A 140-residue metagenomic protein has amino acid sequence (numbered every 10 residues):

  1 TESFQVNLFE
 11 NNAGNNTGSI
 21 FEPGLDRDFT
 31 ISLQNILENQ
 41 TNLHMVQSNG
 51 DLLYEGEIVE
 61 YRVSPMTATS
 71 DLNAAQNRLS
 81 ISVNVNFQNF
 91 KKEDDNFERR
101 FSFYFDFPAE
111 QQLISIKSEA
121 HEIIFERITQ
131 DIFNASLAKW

Functional and structural regions predicted by a protein language model:
T1-N35, N42, L137-W140: A structural "domain/chain start" motif
N11, V63, N134: Active-site micro-motifs of SAM-dependent methyltransferase domains
N16-P23, Q111-E122: Active-site oxyanion-binding pockets that recognize sulfate/phosphate
I20-D28, N73-N77, A120: Glycine-rich, flexible loop segments associated with nucleotide phosphate handling
N39-H44, S48-N96, R100, Y104-S118 (+1 more regions): Surface-exposed short loop/turn segments
K117-W140: Compositionally biased, intrinsically disordered linkers/stalks adjacent to structured regions
